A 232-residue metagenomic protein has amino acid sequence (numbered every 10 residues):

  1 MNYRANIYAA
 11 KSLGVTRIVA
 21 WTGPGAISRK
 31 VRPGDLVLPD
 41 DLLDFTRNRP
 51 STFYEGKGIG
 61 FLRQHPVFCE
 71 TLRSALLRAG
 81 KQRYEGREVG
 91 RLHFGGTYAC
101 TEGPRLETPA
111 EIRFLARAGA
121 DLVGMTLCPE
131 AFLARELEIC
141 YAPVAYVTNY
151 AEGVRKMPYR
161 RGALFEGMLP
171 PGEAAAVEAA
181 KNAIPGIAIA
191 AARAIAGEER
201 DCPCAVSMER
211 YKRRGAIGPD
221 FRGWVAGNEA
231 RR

Functional and structural regions predicted by a protein language model:
M1-H65: Metabolite-binding pocket within alpha/beta catalytic cores that recognizes anionic/polar moieties
K11-G14, A116, R135: Non-catalytic positions within long, well-ordered alpha-helices that form the structural scaffold/packing of enzyme
T16-R17, D121, C140: Short acidic/polar active-site loop segments enriched in Thr and Asp
T71, A75-E88, G186-A194: Generic non-transmembrane alpha-helical segments
A79-D121, A196, A205-R222: Active-site/ligand-binding-proximal alpha/beta "capping" segment
C128-L169: Zn-dependent metallopeptidase/amidohydrolase metal-coordination segment
E152-R210: His/Asp/Glu-rich mid-to-C-terminal helical/loop segments that flank catalytic regions of hydrolases
